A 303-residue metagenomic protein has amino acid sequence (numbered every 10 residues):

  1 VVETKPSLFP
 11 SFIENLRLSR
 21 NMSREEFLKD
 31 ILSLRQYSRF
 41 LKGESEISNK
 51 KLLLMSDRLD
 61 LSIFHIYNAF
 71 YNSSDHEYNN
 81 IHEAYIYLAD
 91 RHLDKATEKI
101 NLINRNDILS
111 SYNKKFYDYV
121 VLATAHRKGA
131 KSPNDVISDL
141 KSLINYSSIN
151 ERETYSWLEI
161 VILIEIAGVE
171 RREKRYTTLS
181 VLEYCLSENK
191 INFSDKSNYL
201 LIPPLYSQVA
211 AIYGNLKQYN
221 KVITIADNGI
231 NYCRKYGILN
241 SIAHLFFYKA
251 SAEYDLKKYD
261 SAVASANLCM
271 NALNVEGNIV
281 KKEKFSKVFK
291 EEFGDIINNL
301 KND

Functional and structural regions predicted by a protein language model:
V1-S19: A short, Lys/Arg-rich alpha-helix, primarily the initiator
R20, D90, K128-A130, R172-E173 (+5 more regions): Structural motif corresponding to the intra-repeat A-B loop/turn of tetratricopeptide repeats
R20-R39: Short alpha-helical DNA-recognition segment
K50-H65: DNA major-groove recognition helix of helix-turn-helix/homeodomain DNA-binding modules
Y78, F116, T154-V161, P204 (+3 more regions): Residue register of alpha-helical TPR repeats
T97-N106, L140-I149, E183-S194, D227-I238 (+1 more regions): Amphipathic alpha-helical segments of tetratricopeptide repeats
